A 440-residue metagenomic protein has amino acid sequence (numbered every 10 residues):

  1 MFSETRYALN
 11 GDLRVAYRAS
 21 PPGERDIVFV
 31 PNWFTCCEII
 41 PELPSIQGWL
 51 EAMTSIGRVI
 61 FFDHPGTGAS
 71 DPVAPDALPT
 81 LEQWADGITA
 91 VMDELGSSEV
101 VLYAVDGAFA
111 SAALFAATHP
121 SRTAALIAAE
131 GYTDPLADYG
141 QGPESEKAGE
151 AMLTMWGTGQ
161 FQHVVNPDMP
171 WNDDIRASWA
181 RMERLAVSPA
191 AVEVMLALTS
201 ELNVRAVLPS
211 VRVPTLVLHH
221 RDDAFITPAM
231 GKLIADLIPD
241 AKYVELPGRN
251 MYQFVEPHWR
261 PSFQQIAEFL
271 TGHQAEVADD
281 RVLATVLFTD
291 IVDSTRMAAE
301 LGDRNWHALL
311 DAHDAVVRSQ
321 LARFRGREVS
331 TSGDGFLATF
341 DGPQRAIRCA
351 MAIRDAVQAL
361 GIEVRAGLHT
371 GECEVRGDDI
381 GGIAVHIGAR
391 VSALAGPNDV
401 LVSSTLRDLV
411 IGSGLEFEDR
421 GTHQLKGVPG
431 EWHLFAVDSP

Functional and structural regions predicted by a protein language model:
Y7-D71: Conserved HGGG/HGGXW glycine-rich cap/lid loop of the alpha/beta-hydrolase fold
E82-V100: Conserved acidic catalytic loop of the alpha/beta-hydrolase fold
S98-D138: Conserved hydrolase catalytic core segment
A129-A197: Helix-rich cap/lid subdomain of alpha/beta-hydrolase
V211, V217-H219: Short beta-strand/loop motif that positions the catalytic acidic residue of the alpha/beta-hydrolase fold
M230, Y252-E268: Post-His helix in hydrolase/transferase enzymes
H273-M351, D355-A356: Catalytic NTP-binding/metal-coordinating core of nucleotidyl cyclase/transferase enzymes
L337-P440: Catalytic beta-strand-to-alpha-helix segment of the class III nucleotidyl cyclase homology domain
